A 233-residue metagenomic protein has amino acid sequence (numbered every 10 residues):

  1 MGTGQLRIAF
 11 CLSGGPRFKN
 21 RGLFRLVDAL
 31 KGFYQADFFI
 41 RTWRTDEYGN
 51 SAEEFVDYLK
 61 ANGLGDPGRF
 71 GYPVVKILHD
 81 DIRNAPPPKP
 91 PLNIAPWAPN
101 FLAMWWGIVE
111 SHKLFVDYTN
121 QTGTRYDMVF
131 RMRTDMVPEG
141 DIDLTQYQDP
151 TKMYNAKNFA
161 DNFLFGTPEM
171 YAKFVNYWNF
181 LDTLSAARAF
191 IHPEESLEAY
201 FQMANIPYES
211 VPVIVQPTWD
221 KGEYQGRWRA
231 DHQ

Functional and structural regions predicted by a protein language model:
M1-Q233: ER/Golgi luminal nucleotide-sugar-dependent glycosyltransferases, focusing on the catalytic module
